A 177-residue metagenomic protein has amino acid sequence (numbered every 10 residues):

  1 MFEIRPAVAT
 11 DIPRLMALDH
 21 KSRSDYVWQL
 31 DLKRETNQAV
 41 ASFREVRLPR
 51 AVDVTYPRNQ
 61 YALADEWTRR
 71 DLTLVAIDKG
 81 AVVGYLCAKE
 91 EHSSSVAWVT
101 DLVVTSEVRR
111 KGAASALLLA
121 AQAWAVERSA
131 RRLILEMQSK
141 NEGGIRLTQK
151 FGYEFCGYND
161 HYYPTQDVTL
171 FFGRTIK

Functional and structural regions predicted by a protein language model:
M1-E3: Extreme N-terminal starter segment of soluble prokaryotic enzymes
A9, A17-T100, T105-E107, L118-A120 (+3 more regions): Acetyl-CoA-dependent GNAT
P57-Q60, E136-M137, G152-L170: Conserved catalytic-core motifs of GNAT/GCN5-like acyltransferases
T105-K111, S139-K140: Active-site acidic-Proline motif in GNAT/NAT acetyltransferases
S115: Residues forming the Rossmann-fold NAD(P)(H) cofactor-binding site
A125-E136: Conserved GNAT acetyl-CoA-binding A-motif
G144-L147: Helix-turn-helix
